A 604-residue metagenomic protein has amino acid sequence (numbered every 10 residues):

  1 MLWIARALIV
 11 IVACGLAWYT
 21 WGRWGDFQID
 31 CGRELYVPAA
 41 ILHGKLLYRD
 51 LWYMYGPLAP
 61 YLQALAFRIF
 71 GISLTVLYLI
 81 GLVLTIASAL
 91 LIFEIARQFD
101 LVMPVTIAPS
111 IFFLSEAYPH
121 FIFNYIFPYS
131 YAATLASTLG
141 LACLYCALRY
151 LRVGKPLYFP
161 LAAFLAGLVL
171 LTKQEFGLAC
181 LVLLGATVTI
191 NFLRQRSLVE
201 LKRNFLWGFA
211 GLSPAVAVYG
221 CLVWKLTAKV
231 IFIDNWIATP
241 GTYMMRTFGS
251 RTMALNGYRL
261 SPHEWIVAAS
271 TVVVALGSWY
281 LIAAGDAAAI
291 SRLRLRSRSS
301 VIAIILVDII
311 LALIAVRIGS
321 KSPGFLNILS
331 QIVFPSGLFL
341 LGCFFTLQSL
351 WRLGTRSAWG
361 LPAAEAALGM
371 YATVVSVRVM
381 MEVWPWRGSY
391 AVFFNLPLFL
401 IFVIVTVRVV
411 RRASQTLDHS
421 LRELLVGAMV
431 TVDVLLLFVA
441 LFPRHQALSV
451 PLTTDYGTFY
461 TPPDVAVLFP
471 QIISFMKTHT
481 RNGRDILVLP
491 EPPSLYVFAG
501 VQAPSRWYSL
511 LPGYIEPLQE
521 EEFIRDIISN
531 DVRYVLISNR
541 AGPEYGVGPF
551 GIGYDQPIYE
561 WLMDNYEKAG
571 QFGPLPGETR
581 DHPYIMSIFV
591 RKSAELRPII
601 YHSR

Functional and structural regions predicted by a protein language model:
G22-V37, Y48-L65, I72-T75, T227-K229 (+1 more regions): Extracytoplasmic catalytic/substrate-binding loops of multi-pass membrane glycan-assembly enzymes
M54, R444-Y514, F523-I528, V532-G546 (+1 more regions): Short periplasmic/luminal acceptor-recognition loop of GT-C membrane glycosyltransferases, typified by
I92-F121, S137-T138, V153-L157, L161: Transmembrane-helix signature of polytopic, membrane-embedded enzymes that assemble or transfer cell-envelope glycans
L135, G140-L161, L193-L198, A269 (+4 more regions): Membrane-interface transmembrane helices that cradle and orient dolichyl/undecaprenyl
C146-L168, S197-A210, S299-V307, W359-M370: Short hydrophobic alpha-helices at membrane interfaces in multi-pass membrane enzymes
L157-Q174, C180-T187, S213-P214, Y219 (+1 more regions): Membrane-interface alpha helices of multi-pass inner-membrane proteins
L178, G324-F345, V374, M380-S420: Hydrophobic/aromatic-rich transmembrane helices and adjacent perimembrane loops
A179-S213, Y243, S250, L281 (+2 more regions): Perimembrane helix-loop-helix junctions
